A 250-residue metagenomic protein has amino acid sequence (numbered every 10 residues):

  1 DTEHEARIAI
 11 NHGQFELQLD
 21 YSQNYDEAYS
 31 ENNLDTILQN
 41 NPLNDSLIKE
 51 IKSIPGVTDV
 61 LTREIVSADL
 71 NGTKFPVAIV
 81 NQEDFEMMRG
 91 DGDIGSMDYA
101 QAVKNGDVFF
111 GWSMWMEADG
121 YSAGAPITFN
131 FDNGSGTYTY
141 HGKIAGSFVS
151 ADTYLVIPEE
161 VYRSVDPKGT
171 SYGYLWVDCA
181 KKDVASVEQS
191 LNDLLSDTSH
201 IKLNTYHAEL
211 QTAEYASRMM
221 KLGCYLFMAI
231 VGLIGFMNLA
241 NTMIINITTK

Functional and structural regions predicted by a protein language model:
D1, Y215-K250: Hydrophobic alpha-helical transmembrane segments of multi-pass inner-membrane transport and secretion
T2-F227: Basic-flanked hydrophobic alpha-helices used for secretion and membrane insertion
